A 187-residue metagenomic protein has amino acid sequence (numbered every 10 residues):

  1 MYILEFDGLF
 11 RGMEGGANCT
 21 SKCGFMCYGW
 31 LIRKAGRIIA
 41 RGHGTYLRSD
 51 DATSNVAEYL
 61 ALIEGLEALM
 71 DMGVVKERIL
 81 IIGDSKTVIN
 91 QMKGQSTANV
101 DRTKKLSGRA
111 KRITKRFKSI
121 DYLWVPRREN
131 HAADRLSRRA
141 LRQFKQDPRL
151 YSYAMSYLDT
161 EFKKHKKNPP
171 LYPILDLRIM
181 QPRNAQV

Functional and structural regions predicted by a protein language model:
M1-V56, A68-D71: RNase H-like nuclease fold core
L9-A17, I63-Q146: RNase H catalytic domain
A35, G42-G44, A68, K76-L80 (+1 more regions): Solvent-exposed, well-ordered amphipathic alpha-helical segments that flank/support binding or catalytic loops
R37-Y46, K115-I120, S156-K163: Low-complexity, flexible helical/coil segments
D51, K86-N90, D159-K167: Short, mixed-charge aromatic SLiMs
E58, L62: Short, conserved alpha-helix that lines the donor NDP-sugar binding/gating region of sugar-transfer enzymes
Q146-V187: Acidic two-metal-ion nuclease catalytic site recognized across multiple nuclease folds, prominently DnaQ/RNase D-T
